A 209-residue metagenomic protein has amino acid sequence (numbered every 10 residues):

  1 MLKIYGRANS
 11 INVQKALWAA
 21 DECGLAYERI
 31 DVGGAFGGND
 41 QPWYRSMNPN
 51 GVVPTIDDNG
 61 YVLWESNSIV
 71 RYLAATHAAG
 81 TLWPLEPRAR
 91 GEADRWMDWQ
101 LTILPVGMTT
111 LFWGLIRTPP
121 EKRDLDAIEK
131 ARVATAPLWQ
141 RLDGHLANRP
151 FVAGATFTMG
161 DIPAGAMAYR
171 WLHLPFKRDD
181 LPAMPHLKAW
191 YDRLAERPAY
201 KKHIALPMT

Functional and structural regions predicted by a protein language model:
M1-E129, D143: GST-like domain detector, emphasizing the conserved glutathione-binding G-site in the N-terminal thioredoxin-like
S68, P198-A199: Alpha-helix/helix-capping structural signal
A74, M167-A168, I204: Active-site-flanking alpha-helical
L82, K202-H203: Acidic/polar loop patches that form or flank catalytic/metal-binding clefts of enzymes that bind anionic ligands
E92-R95, A189, K202: Short, solvent-exposed alpha-helical surface patches in well-structured domains
Q100-E196: GST-like fold's C-terminal all-alpha helical module
H203-T209: Terminal-tail/helix-coil boundary detector
